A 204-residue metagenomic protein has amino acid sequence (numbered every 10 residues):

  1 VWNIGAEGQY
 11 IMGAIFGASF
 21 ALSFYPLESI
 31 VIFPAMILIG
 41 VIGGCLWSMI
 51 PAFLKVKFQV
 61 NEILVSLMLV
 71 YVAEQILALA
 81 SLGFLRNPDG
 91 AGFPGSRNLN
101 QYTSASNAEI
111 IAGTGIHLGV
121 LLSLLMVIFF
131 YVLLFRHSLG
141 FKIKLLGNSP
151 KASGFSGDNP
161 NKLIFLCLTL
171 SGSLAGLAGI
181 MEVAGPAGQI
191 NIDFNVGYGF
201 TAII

Functional and structural regions predicted by a protein language model:
V1-F24, I37, V41-V60: Single transmembrane alpha-helix segments in multi-pass membrane proteins
G5, E28-A35, N107-G119, I192: Interfacial loop-to-helix junctions that mark the boundaries of transmembrane helices in multi-pass membrane
Q9-I11, I15, C45-M49, M68-Y71 (+3 more regions): Hydrophobic alpha-helical segments embedded in the membrane of multi-pass proteins
I37, V41, C45-M49, F53 (+3 more regions): Hydrophobic positions within alpha-helical transmembrane segments of bacterial inner-membrane proteins
E62-R136: Transmembrane helix-bundle core of multi-pass membrane transporters and related energy-transducing complexes
L122-M126, G154-E182: Transmembrane alpha-helices
F129-C167: Membrane-helix/interface signature in polytopic inner-membrane proteins
Y131-G140, S171-I204: Inter-helical junctions in multi-pass inner-membrane proteins, predominant in energy-converting antiporter-like
